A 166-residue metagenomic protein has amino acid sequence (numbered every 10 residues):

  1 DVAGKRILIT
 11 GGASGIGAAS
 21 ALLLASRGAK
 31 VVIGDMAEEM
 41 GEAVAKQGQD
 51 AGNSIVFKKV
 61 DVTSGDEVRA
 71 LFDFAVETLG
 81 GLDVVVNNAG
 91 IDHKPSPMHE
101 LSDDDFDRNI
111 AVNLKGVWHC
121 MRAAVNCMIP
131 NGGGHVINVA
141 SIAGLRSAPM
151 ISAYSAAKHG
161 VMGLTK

Functional and structural regions predicted by a protein language model:
V2-V32: Canonical Rossmann dinucleotide-binding motif of NAD(H)/NADP(H)-dependent dehydrogenases/reductases, specifically
E38-E39, K59-A70, D103: The beta1-alpha1 cofactor-binding region of Rossmann-like NAD(H)/NADP(H)-dependent oxidoreductases
A89-K94: Conserved NAD(P)H cofactor-binding loop of Rossmann-fold oxidoreductase domains
S96-M98, S102-D107: Substrate-binding pocket helix/loop in short-chain dehydrogenase/reductase
M98-H99, R146-S152: Active-site loop immediately N-terminal to the catalytic Tyr-X3-Lys motif of short-chain dehydrogenase/reductase
M121, A157, T165: Active-site helix of classical SDR
S141: Residue(s) in the substrate-gating loop at a strand-loop-helix junction that position the organic substrate next
